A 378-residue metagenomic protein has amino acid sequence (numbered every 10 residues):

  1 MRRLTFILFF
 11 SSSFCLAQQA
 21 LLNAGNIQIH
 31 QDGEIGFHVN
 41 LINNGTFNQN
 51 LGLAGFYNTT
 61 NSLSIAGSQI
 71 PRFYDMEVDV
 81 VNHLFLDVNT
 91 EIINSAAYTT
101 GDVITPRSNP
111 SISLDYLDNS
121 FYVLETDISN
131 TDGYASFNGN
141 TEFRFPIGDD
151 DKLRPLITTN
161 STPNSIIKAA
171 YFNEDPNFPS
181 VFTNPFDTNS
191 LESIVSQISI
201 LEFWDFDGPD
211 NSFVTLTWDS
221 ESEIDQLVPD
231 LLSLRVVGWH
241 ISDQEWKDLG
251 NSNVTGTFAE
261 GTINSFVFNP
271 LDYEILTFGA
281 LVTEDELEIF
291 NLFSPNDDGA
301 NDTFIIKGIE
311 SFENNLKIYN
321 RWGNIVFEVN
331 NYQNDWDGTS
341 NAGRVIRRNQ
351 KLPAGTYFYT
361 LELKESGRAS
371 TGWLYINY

Functional and structural regions predicted by a protein language model:
M1-G25, L276-F278: Bacterial Sec-dependent N-terminal signal peptides
Q18-Q19, V228-S233, H240-G299: Proteolytic cleavage junctions
Q19-S62, G67-F73, E77, V81 (+2 more regions): Self-processing/autoproteolytic domain segments and adjacent N-terminal interaction modules in large, modular
G67-I70, D207-S212, N264-I275, D302: Extracellular interaction modules
V214, V236-V237, L276, G323 (+2 more regions): Residue-level detector of buried hydrophobic side-chain packing in well-ordered secondary-structure elements
T215-T217, F258-N269, D335-N341: Exposed aromatic-hydrophobic patches
V237-E245, Y319-N324: Change "in extracellular beta-sheet-rich domains … of secreted and cell-surface proteins" to "in beta-sheet-rich domains
T283-Y378: Short loop/turn motifs at secondary-structure boundaries
